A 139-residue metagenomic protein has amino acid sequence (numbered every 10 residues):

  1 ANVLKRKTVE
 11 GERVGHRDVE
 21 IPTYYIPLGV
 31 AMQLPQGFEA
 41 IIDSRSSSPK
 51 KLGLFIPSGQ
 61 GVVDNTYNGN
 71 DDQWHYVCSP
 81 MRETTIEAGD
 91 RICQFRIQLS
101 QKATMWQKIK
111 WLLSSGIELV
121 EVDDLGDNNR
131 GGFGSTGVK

Functional and structural regions predicted by a protein language model:
A1-I92, R96-A103: Compact, glycine-rich, soluble single-domain proteins
R91, Q101-K139: Helix-rich terminal scaffold detector
